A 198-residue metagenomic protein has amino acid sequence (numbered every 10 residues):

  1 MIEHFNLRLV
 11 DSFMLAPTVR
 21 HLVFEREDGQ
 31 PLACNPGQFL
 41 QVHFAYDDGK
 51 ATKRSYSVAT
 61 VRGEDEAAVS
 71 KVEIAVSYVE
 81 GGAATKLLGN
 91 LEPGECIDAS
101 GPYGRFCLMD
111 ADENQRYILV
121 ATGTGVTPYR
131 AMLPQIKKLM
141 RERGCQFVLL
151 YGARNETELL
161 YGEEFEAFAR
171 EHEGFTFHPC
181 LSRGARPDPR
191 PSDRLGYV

Functional and structural regions predicted by a protein language model:
I2-F5, L150-V198: Reductase modules of NAD(P)H-dependent flavoproteins
I2-P93, S182-R183: Ferredoxin-reductase
L40, I97-S100: Generic structural signal for buried aliphatic residues
P102-E113: A short, basic/flexible loop-to-alpha-helix module at the beginning of a structural domain
R116, G144-V148, G174-T176: Residues at the starts of beta-strands that form the adenosine-phosphate
T122-T127: Ser/Thr-glycine-rich phosphate-binding loops at phosphate-binding pockets of nucleotides, nucleotide cofactors
P128-M140: Histidine-anchored nucleotide/phosphate-binding helix
L139-G144, A169-H172: Short, conserved loop/helix-junction motifs that constitute active-site signature segments in enzyme catalytic cores
